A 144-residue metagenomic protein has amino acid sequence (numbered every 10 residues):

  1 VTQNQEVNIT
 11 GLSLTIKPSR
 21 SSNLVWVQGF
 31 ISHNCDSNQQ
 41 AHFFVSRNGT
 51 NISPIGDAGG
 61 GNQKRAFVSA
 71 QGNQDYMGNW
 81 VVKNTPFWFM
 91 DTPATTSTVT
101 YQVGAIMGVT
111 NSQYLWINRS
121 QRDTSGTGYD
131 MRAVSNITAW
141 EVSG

Functional and structural regions predicted by a protein language model:
V1-P18: Extracellular/luminal regions of secreted and cell-surface proteins that mediate adhesion/ECM remodeling
K17-L24, Q28-T98, Q102-G144: Terminal beta-strand-rich extracellular "head" domains that mediate receptor/glycan or other ligand binding
